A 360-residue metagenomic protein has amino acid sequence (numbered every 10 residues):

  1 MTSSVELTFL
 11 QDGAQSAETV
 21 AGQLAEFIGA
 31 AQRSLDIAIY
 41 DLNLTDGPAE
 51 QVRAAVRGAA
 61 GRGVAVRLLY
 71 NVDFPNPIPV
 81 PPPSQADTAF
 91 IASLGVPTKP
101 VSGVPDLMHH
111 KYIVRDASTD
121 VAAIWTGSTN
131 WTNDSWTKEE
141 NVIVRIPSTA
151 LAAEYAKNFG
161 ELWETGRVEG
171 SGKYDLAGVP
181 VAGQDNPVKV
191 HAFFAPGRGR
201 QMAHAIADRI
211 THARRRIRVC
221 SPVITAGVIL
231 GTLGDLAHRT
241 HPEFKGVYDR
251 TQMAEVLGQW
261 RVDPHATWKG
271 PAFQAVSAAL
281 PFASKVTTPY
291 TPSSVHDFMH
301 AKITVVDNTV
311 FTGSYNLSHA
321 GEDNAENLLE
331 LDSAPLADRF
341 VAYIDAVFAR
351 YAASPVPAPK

Functional and structural regions predicted by a protein language model:
M1-A25, G47-G127, N133-K138, I143-R167 (+6 more regions): PLD/PLD-like phosphodiesterase catalytic module centered on the HKD motif
I28-G29, I210: A short, aliphatic-rich alpha-helical micro-motif
D36-D41: Nucleotide-activated donor-dependent transferases that construct or modify glycoconjugates
A182-R200: Glycine-rich phosphate-binding "P-loop"
